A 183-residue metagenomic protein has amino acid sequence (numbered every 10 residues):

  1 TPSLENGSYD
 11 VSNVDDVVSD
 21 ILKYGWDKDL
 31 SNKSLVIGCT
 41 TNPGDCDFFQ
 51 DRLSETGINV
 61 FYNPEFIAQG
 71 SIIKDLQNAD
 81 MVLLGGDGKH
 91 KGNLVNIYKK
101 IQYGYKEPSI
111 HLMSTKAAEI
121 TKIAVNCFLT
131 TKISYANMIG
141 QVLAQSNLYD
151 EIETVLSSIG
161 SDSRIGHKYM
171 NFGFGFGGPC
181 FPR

Functional and structural regions predicted by a protein language model:
T1-R183: Structural/interface elements that position substrates and couple domains in central-metabolism enzymes
